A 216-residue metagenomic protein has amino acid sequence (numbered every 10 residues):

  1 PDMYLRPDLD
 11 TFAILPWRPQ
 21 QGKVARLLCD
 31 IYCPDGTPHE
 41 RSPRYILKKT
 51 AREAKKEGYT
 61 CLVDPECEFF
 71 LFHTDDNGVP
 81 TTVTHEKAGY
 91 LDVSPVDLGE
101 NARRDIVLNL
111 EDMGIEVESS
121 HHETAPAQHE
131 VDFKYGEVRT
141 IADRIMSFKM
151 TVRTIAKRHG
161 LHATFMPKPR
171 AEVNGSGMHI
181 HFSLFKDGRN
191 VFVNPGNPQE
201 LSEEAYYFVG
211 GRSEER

Functional and structural regions predicted by a protein language model:
P1-E214: Glycine-rich, acidic/polar active-site loops that bind/position phosphate-bearing ligands
